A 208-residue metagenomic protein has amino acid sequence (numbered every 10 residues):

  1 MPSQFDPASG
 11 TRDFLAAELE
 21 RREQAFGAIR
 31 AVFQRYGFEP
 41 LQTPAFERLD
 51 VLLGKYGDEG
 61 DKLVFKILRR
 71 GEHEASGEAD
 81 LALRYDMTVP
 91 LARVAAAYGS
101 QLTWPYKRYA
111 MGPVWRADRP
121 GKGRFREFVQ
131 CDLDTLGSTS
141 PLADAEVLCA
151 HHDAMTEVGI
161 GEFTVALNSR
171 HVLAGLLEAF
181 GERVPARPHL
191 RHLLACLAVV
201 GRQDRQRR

Functional and structural regions predicted by a protein language model:
M1-R208: Extended, charged alpha-beta segments that form solvent-exposed binding/catalytic grooves in nucleic-acid-handling
